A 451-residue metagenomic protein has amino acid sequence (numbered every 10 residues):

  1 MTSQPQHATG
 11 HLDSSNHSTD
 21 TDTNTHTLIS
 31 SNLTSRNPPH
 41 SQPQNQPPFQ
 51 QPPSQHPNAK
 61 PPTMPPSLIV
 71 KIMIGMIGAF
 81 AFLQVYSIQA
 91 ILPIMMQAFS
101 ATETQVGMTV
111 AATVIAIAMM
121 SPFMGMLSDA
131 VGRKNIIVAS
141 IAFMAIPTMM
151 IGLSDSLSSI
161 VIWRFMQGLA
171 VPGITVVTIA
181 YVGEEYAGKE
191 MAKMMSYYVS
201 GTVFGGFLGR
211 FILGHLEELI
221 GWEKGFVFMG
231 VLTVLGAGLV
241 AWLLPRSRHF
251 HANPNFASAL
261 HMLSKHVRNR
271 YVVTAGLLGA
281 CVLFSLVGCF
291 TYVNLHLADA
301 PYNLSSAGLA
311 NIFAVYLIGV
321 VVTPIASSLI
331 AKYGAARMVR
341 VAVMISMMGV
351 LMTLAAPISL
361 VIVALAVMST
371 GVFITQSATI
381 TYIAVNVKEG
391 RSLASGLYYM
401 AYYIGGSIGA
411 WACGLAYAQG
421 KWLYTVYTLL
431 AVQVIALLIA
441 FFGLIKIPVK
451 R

Functional and structural regions predicted by a protein language model:
P57-M64, P245-G276: Juxtamembrane intracellular "pre-TM" segments in multi-pass secondary transporters
S100, G132, L153-S159, A170 (+2 more regions): Helix-breaking motifs and short loop linkers at transmembrane-helix boundaries and internal kinks in secondary membrane
M119-S158: Conserved MFS/SLC helix-loop-helix module at the cytosolic interface between two early adjacent transmembrane helices
S121-G132, V321-G334, Y417: Helix-to-loop junctions at the C-terminal end of transmembrane segments in multipass secondary transporters
F143, P147-M150, S158-M166, S359-V367: Paired small-residue
S159, G188, S196-L244: Helix-loop-helix hairpin linking two adjacent transmembrane segments in secondary transporters
W163-F204: Cytoplasmic helix-loop-helix junction between adjacent transmembrane helices in 12-TM secondary transporters
A336-T379: C-terminal transmembrane helical hairpin of 12-TM major facilitator-type secondary transporters
